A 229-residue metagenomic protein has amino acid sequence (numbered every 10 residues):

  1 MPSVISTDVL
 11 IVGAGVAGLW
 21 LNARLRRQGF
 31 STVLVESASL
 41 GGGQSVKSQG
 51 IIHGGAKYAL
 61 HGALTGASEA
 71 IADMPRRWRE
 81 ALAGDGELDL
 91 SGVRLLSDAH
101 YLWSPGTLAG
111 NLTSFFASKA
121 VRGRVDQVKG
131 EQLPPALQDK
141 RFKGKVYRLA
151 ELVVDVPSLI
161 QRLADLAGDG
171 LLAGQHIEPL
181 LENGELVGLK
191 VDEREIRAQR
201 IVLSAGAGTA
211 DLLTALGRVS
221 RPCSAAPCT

Functional and structural regions predicted by a protein language model:
P2-A17: Beta1/beta-strand and adjacent pyrophosphate-binding region of the FAD-binding site in flavoprotein oxidoreductases
A17, L40, G208: Conserved Rossmann-like nucleotide-cofactor binding loop
R26-K47: Glycine-rich FAD pyrophosphate-binding loop
G50-P135: Dinucleotide-binding Rossmann-like beta1-alpha1 core, especially the glycine-rich loop that anchors the ADP
V93, A99, G130-G170: Helix-loop-beta segment of a Rossmann-like dinucleotide-binding subdomain
L171-G188: A conserved short coil-to-beta-strand element within the FAD-binding core of flavoproteins
R194-T229: Central helical "cap/lid" subdomain
